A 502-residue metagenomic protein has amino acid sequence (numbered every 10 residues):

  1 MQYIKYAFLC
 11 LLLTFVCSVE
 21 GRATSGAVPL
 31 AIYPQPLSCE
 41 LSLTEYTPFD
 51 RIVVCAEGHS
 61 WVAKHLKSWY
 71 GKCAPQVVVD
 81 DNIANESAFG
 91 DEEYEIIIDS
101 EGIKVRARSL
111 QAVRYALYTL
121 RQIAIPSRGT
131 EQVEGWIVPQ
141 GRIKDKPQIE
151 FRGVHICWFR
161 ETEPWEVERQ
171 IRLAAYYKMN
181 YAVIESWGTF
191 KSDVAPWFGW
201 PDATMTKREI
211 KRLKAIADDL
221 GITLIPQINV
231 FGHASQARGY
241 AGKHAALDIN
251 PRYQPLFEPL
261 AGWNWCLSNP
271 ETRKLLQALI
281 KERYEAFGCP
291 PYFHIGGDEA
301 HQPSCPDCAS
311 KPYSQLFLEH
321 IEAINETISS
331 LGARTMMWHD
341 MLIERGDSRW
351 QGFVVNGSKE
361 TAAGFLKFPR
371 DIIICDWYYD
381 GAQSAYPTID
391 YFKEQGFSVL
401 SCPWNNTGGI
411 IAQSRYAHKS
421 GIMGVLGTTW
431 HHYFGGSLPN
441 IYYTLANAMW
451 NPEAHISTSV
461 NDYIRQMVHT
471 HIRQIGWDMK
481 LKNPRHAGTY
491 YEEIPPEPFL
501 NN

Functional and structural regions predicted by a protein language model:
M1-Y6: Positively charged n-region of N-terminal signal peptides that target proteins for export
A7-V16: Bacterial N-terminal signal peptides
G21-I143, M337-W338, L342-E344, K359-E360 (+2 more regions): Acidic, contiguous N-terminal accessory segments
R22, F198-D202, N405: Conserved short loop/turn motifs at secondary-structure junctions
A31-T47, C55, W61-V62, R152 (+5 more regions): Substrate-binding groove of N-acetylhexosamine-processing glycoside hydrolases
Q35, F89-S329: Feature activates predominantly on carbohydrate-active enzymes
L66-Y70, L120-Q122, Q170-I171, D390-E394 (+1 more regions): Short, solvent-exposed amphipathic alpha-helical segments in soluble enzyme and RNA/protein-processing domains
G71-E86, E131-E134, V183-F190, C402-I410 (+2 more regions): A generic structural motif
